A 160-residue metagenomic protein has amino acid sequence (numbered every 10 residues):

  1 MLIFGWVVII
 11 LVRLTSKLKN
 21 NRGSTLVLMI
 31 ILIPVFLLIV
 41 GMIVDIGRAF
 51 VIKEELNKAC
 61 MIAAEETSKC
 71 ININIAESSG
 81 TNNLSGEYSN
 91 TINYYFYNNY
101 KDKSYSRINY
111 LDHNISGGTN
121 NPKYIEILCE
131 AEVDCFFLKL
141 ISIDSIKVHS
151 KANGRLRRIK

Functional and structural regions predicted by a protein language model:
L2-W6, V12, I73-K160: Short, conserved structural patches
F4-S89: Alpha-helical assembly-interface signal, strongest on the long, hydrophobic N-terminal helix that forms
